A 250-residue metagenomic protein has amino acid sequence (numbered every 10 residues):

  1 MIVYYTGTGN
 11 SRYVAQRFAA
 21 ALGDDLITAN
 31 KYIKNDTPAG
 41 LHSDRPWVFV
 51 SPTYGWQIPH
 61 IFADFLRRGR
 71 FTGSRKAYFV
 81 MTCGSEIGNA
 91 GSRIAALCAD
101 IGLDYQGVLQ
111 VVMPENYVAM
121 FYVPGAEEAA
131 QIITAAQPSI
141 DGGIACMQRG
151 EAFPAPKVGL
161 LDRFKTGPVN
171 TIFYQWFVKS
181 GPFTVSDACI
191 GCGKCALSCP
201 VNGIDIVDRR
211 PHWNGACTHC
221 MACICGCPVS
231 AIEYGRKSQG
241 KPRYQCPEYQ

Functional and structural regions predicted by a protein language model:
M1-I2, T6-V14, A19-I33, T37-S51 (+2 more regions): FMN-binding flavodoxin-like domain, especially the glycine-rich phosphate-binding loop
L22, K179-G181, R209: Generic structural motif recognizing short loop/turn segments at the entrances and edges of beta-strands
G40-L41, R70, W176, C192 (+2 more regions): Generic structural signal for beta-strand residues in well-ordered domains
I94, F121-P124, Y174-V185, H219-C220: Repeat-unit-sized solenoid/scaffold elements
G159-G191, L197: A mid-sequence, solvent-exposed acidic-amphipathic segment
T184-V185, I190-T218, A222-Q239: Iron-sulfur cluster-binding cysteine motifs and their immediate structural context in ferredoxin-like electron-transfer
Y244-Y249: Active-site-proximal loop/hinge segments that shape catalytic or ion-binding/gating pockets
